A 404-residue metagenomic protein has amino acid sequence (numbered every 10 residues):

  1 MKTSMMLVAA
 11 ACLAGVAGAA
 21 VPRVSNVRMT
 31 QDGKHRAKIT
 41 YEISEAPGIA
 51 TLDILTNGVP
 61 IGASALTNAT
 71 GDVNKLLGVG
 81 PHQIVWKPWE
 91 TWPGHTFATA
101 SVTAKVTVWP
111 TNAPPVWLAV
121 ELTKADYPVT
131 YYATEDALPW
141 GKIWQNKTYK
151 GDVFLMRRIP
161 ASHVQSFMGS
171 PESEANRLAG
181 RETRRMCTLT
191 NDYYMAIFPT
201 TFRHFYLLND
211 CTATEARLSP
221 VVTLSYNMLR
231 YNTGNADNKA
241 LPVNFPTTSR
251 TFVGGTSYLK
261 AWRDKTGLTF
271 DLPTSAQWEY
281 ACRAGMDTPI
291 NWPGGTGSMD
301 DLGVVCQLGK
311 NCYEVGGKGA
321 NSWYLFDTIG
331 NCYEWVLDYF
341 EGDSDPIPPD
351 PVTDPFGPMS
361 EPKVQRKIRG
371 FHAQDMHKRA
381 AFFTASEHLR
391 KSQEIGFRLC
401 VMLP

Functional and structural regions predicted by a protein language model:
L7, A19-V21, T103-C211, V253 (+5 more regions): Short, compositionally biased
A19-D32: Short, compositionally biased P/S/T/A/G/V-rich stretches that sit at domain boundaries
H35-I39: Structural beta-strand segments of beta-rich domains
I43-P47, T56, E90: Extracellular acidic, Ser/Thr/Pro-rich low-complexity tracts
T51-D53: Beta-strand signatures of extracellular beta-sandwich domains
V59-W92: Glycine-centered tight-turn motifs at strand-turn-strand junctions
W92-A100: Short glycine/proline/serine/threonine-rich loop/turn segments at secondary-structure transition edges
E172, Y231-R379: Functional-site microenvironments in short loops/helix caps that host divalent-cation chemistry
